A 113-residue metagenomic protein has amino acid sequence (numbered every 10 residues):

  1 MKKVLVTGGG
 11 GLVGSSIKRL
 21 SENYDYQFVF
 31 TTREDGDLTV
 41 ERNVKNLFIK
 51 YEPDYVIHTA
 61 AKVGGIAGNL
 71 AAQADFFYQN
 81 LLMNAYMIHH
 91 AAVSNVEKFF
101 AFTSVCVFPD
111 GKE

Functional and structural regions predicted by a protein language model:
K2-Y24: N-terminal Rossmann NAD(P)H-binding glycine-rich loop of SDR-like oxidoreductase domains
K3, Q27, E97-K98: Residues at the starts of beta-strands that form the adenosine-phosphate
T7, T31, V56-K62, F99-V105: SDR active-site strand-loop-helix element
E22-N46: Adenosine-cofactor binding site in Rossmann-like domains, unifying the SAM/SAH pocket of S-adenosylmethionine-dependent
D25, E52, N95-V96: Residue-level detector of structured alpha->beta connecting loops
V40, Y55, M83-Y86, K98: Conserved cofactor-binding/catalytic machinery of classical short-chain dehydrogenase/reductase
R42-N80, D110-G111: NAD(P)H-binding glycine-rich loop region in Rossmannoid oxidoreductase-like domains and their noncatalytic homologs
A85-E113: Conserved Rossmann-fold NAD(P)-dependent oxidoreductase catalytic core, especially the SDR/UDP-sugar
